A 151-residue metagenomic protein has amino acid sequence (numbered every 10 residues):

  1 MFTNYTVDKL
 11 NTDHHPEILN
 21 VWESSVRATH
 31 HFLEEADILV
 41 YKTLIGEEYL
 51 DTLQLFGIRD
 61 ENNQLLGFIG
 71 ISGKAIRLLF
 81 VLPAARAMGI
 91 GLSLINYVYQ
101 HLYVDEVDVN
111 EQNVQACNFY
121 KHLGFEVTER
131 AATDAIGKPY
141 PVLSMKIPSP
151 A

Functional and structural regions predicted by a protein language model:
N4-N20: A short beta-loop-alpha structural element at the N-terminal edge of CoA-dependent acyl/N-acetyltransferase catalytic
H15, N20-G46: Conserved GNAT-fold acetyl-CoA-binding loop/helix
Q54-G67: Conserved beta-hairpin
I69-K74: A conserved beta-strand-loop-helix scaffold within acyl/acetyltransferase catalytic domains
A75-R86, N110: A short, internal acetyl-CoA/4′-phosphopantetheine-binding micro-motif in the GNAT/acyltransferase core
A87-Q100, N118, H122: Conserved acetyl-CoA-binding loop-helix of GNAT-fold acetyltransferases
Q100-Q112: Conserved GNAT acetyl-CoA-binding A-motif
D108-N110, E126-V142: Conserved catalytic-core motifs of GNAT/GCN5-like acyltransferases
